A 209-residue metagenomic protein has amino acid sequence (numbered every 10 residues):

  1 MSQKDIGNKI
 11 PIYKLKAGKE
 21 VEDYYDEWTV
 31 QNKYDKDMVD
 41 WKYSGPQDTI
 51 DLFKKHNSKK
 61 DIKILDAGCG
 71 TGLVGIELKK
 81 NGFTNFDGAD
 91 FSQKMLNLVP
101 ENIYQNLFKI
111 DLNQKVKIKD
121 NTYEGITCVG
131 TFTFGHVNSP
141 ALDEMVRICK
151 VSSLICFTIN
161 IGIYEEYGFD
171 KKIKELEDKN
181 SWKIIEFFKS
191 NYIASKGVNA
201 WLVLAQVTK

Functional and structural regions predicted by a protein language model:
S2-H56: Conserved class I S-adenosyl-L-methionine
L65-K115: Class I SAM-dependent methyltransferase SAM/SAH-binding core
Q114-I126: A short acidic, Gly/Pro-enriched loop at the edge of an enzyme's catalytic core that lines a small-molecule cofactor
C128-F132, T158: Residues lining the SAM
P140-V151: A short glycine-rich, Lys/Arg-flanked "PGG" loop and its adjoining helix->strand segment in the class I
S152-N160: Conserved beta-strand signature within the Rossmann-like core of class I S-adenosyl-L-methionine
Y167-F188: Conserved Class I S-adenosyl-L-methionine
I193-K209: Core SAM-dependent methyltransferase catalytic element
